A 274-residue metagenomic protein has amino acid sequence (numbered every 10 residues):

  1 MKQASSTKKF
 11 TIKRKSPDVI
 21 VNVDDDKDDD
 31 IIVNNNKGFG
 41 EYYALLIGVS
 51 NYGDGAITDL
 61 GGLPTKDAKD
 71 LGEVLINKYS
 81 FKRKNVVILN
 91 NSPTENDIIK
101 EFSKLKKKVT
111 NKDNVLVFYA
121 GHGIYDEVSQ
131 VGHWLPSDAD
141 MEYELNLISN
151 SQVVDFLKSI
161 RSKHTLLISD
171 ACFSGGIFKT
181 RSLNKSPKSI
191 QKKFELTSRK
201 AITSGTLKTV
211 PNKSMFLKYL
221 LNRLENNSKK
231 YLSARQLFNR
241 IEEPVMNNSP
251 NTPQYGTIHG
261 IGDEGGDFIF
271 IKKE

Functional and structural regions predicted by a protein language model:
M1-E274: Cysteine endopeptidase catalytic domains of the caspase/legumain-like
